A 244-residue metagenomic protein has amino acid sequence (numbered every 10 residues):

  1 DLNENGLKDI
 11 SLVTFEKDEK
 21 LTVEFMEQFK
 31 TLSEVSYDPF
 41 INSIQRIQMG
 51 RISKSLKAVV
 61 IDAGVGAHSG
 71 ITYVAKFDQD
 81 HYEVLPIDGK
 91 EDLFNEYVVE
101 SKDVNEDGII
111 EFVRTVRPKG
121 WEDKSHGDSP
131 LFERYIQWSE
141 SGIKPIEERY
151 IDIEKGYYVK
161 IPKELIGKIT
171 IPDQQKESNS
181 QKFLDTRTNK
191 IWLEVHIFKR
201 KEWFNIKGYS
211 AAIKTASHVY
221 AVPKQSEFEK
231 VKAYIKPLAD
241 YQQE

Functional and structural regions predicted by a protein language model:
E4-V13, I52-A63, V104-V116: Acidic/hydrophobic-patterned starts of short beta strands in beta-sheet-rich repeat architectures
D18-M26, G66-K76, K119-Q137: Structural motif
S33-P39, V84-G89, P145-Y150: Beta-propeller fold detector
Y37-Q48, K90-E100: Repeat-based blade/solenoid architectures
D78-Y82, W138-G142: Short loop/turn segments immediately following beta-strands, especially the blade-tip and inter-blade linker loops
R149-P172: N-terminal "mature-domain start" segment
E164-K207: Secretory pathway targeting signatures of secreted, lumenal, and periplasmic proteins
I169, V222-E244: Surface-exposed amphipathic alpha-helical segments
